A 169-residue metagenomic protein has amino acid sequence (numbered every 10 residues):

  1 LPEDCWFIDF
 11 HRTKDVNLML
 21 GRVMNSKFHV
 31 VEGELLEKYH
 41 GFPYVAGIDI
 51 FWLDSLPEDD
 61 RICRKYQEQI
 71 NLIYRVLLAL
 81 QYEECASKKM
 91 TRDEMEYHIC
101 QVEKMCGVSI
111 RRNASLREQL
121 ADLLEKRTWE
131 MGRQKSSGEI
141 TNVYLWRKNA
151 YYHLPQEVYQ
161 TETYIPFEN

Functional and structural regions predicted by a protein language model:
P2-E58, L77-E168: Conserved catalytic core of two-metal-ion nucleotidyltransferases
D60-K65: A short secondary-structure junction signal
Q67-L72: Short, His- and charge-rich active-site/binding loops that engage polyanionic ligands
